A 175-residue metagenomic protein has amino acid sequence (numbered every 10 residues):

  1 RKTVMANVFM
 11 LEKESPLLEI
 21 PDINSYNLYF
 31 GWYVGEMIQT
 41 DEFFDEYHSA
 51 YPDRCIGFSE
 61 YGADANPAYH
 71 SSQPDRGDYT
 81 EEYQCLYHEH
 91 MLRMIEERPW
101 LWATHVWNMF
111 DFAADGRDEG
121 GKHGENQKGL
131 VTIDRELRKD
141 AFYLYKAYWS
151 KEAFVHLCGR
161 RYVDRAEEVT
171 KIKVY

Functional and structural regions predicted by a protein language model:
R1-Y175: Extended substrate-binding grooves/exosites of carbohydrate-active enzymes
